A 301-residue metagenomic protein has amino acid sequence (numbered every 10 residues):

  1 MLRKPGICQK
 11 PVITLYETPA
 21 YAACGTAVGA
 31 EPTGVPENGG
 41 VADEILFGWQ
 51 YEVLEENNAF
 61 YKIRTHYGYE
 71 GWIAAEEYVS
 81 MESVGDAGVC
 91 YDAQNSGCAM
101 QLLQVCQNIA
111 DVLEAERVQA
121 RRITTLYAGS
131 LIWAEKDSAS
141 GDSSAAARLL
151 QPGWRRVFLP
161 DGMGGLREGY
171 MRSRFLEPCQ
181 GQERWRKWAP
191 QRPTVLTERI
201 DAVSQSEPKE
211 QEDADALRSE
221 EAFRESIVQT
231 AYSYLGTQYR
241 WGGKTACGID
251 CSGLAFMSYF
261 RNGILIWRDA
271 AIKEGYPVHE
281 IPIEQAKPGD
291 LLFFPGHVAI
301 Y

Functional and structural regions predicted by a protein language model:
M1-T14, A20-A22, T26-A27, T33-G39 (+7 more regions): Boundary regions of SH3-family modules and the immediately adjacent low-complexity/disordered segments in eukaryotic
E31-G40, D111-R122, G275-I283: Short alpha-helix capping/helix-loop boundary micro-motifs
W49, S130, G289-D290: Structural motif
C106-S138: Asp-box/WD-like beta-propeller blade repeats and closely related beta-sheet repeat scaffolds
D215-R218, Q238-T245: Second-shell loop/turn segments in exported
A231, G243-N262: Active-site nucleophilic cysteine motif
L235-Y239, N262-I266: Sec/Tat-exported extracytoplasmic proteins
I264-Y301: ...with weaker cross-activation on analogous glycine-rich loops/strands in unrelated enzymes
